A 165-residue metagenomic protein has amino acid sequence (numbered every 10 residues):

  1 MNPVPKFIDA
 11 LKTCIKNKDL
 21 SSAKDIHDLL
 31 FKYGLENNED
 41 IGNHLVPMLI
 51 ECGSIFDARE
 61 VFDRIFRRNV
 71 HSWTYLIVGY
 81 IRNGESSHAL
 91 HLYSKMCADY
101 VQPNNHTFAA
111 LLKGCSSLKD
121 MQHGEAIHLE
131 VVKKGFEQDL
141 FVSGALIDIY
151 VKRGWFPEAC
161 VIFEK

Functional and structural regions predicted by a protein language model:
N2, I15-K18, N37, I65-R68 (+3 more regions): Short amphipathic alpha-helical molecular recognition features
P3-I8, A23, N38, G42 (+10 more regions): Pentatricopeptide repeat
L11-K18, H27, V46-G53, R59-I65 (+4 more regions): The core hydrophobic/aromatic register in alpha-helical repeat solenoids, strongest for pentatricopeptide repeats
F31-L35, I41, L49-S54: C-terminal transcriptional activation/regulatory domains of eukaryotic transcription factors
